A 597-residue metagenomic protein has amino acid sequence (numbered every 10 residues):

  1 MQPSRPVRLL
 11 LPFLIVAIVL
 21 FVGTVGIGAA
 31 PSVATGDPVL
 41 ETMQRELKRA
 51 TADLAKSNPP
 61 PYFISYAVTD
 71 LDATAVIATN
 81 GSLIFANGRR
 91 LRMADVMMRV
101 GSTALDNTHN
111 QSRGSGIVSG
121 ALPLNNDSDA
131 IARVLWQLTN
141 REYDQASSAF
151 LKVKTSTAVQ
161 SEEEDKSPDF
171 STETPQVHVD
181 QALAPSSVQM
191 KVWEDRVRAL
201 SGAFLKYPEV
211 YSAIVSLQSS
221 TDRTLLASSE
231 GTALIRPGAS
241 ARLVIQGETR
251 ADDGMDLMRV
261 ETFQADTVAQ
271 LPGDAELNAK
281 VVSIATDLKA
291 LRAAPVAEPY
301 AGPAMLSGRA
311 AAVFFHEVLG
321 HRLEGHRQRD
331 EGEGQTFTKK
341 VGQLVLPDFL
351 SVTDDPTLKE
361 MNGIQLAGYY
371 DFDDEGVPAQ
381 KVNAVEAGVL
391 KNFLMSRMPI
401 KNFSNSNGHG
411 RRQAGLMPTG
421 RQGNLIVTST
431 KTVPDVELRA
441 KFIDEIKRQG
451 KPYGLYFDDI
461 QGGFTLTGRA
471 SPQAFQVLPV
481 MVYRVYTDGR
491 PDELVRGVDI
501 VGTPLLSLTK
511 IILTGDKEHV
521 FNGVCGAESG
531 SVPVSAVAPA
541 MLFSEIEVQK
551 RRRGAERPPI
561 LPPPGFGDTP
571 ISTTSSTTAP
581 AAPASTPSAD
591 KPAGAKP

Functional and structural regions predicted by a protein language model:
Q2-L14: Bacterial N-terminal signal peptides that target proteins for export
L11-G26: Bacterial N-terminal signal peptides
G28-F372, V377, K381, E386-V389 (+8 more regions): Active-site bordering "gate/hinge" segments that shape substrate access to catalytic or cofactor-binding pockets
P237, L394, L494-R496: Short linear motifs in exposed loops
V260-E261, S396-M398, R496-V498: Residue-level structural signal for beta-strand termini and adjacent loop
T357-L366, D371, A379, R397 (+4 more regions): A glycine- and small/hydrophobic-rich beta-loop-beta segment that serves as a flexible "lid/hinge" or phosphate-binding
G368, T428-L506, N522-S529: Hydrophobic alpha-helical bundle architecture
K391-E445: C-terminal, non-catalytic macromolecule-binding modules
